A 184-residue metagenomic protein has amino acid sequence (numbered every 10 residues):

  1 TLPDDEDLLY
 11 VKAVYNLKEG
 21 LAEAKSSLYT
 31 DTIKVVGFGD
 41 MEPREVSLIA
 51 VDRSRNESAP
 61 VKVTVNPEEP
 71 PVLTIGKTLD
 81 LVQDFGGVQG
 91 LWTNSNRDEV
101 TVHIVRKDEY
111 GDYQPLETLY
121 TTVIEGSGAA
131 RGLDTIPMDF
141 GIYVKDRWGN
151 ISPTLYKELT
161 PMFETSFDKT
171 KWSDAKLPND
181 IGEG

Functional and structural regions predicted by a protein language model:
T1-E6, D40, R53-D98, G149-D174: Pro/Thr/Ser/Gly-rich low-complexity, intrinsically disordered linker/stalk tracts
L2-A24, G87-E117: Solvent-exposed loop/turn segments flanking beta-strands in beta-repeat/beta-sandwich domains
V14-N16, Y29, V36-F38, I49 (+10 more regions): A structural detector for beta-sheet-dominated domains
L21, P43, P71-L73, D112: Residues in flexible loops and secondary-structure boundaries
E23-T30, L116-I124: Short beta-strand segments within Ig-like beta-sandwich modules, predominantly Fibronectin type-III
I33-T64, I124-P161: Beta-strand-rich modules
Y110, W148, P178: Short loop/turn segments at secondary-structure transitions that flank enzyme active sites
E183-G184: Hydrophobic/aromatic beta-strand segments within beta-rich folds
